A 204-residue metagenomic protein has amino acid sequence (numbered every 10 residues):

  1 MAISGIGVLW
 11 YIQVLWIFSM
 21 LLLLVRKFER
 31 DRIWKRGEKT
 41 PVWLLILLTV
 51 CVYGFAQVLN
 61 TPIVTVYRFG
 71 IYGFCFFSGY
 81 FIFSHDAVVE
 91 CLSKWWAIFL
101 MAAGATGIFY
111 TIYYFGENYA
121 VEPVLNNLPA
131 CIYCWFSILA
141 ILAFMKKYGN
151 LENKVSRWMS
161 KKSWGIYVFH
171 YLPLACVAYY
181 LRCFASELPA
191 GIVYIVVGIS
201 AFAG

Functional and structural regions predicted by a protein language model:
M1-G204: Alpha-helical transmembrane segments and their immediate juxtamembrane cytosolic regions
